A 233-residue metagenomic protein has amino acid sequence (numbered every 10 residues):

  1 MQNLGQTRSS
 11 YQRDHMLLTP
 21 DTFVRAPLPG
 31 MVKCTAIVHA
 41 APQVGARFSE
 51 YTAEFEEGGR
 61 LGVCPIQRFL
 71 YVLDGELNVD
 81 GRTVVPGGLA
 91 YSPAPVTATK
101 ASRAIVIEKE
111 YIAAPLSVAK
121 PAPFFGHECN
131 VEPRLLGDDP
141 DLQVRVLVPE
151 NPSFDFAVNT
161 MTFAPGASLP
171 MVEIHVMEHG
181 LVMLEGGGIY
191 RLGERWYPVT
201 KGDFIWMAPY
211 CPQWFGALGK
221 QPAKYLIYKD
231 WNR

Functional and structural regions predicted by a protein language model:
M1-A46, R103-D155: A short, N-terminal "cap"/entry segment at the start of jelly-roll beta-barrel domains of the cupin/DSBH fold
P20, K33-H39, R47-P65, V146-L147 (+2 more regions): Conserved short histidine dyad/triad with adjacent acidic residue
C34, V44-A46, T83, P93-A119 (+1 more regions): Ligand-binding loop in jelly-roll beta-barrel domains
V38, E150, D155-E185, I189-D203: Acidic/His-leaning functional-site neighborhoods
V44-G45, G59-L70, T97-K100, P149-S153 (+4 more regions): Short, low-complexity cationic-aromatic patches
E57, P65-D80, V176-I189, G193: Glycine- and acidic-residue-biased ligand/ion/polar-headgroup-sensing regions
V79-P95, G193-P209: Short acidic-glycine-tyrosine-enriched beta hairpin
